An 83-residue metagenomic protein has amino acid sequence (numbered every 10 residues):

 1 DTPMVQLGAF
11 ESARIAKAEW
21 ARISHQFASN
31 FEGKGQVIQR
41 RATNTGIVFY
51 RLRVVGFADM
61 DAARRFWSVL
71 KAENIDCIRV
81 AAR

Functional and structural regions predicted by a protein language model:
D1-T2: Long, low-complexity, acidic/serine-threonine-proline-glutamine-glycine-rich intrinsically disordered tracts that serve
V5-A9: Conserved short N-terminal element of RNA/RNP-binding modules in eukaryotic RBPs
E11-R83: Extracytoplasmic
